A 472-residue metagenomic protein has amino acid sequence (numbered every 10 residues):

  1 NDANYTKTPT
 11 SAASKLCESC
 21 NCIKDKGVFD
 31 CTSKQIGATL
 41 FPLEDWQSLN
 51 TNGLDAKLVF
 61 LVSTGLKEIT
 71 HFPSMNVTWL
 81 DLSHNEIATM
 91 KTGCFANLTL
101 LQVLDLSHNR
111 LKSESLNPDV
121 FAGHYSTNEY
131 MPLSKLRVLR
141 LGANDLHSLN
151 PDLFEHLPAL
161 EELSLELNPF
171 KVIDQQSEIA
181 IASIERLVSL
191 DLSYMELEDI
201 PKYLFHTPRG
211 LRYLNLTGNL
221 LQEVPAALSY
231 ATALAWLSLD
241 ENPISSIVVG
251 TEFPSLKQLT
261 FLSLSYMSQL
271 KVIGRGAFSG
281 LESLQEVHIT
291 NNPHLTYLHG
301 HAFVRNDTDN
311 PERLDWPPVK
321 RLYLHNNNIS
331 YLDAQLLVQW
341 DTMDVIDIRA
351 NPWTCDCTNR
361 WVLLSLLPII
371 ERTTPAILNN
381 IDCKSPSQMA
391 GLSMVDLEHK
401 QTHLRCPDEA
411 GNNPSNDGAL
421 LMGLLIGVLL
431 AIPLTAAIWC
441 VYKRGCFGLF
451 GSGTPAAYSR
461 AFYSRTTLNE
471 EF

Functional and structural regions predicted by a protein language model:
N1-F472: Extracellular leucine-rich repeat
